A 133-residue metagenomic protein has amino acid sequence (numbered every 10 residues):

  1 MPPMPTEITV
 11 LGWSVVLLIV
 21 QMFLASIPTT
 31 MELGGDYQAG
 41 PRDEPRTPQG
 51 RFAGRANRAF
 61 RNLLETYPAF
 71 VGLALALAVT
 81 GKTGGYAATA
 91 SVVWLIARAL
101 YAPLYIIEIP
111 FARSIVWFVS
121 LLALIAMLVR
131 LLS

Functional and structural regions predicted by a protein language model:
P2-R42: N-terminal signal-anchor transmembrane alpha helix
W13-V16, F60, V92-I96, I115 (+1 more regions): Hydrophobic residues within alpha-helical transmembrane segments of multi-pass solute transporters/permease subunits
S26, T30-G34, K82, P110 (+1 more regions): Transmembrane helix-loop junctions in multipass membrane proteins, especially transporters and channels
R61-L75: Core segments of transmembrane alpha-helices that mediate helix-helix packing or line hydrophobic substrate/ligand
K82-V93: Structural signature of hydrophobic alpha-helical transmembrane segments
G84, A126-S133: Juxtamembrane boundary at the C-terminal end of a transmembrane helix
A99-L122: Interfacial loop-to-transmembrane junctions
